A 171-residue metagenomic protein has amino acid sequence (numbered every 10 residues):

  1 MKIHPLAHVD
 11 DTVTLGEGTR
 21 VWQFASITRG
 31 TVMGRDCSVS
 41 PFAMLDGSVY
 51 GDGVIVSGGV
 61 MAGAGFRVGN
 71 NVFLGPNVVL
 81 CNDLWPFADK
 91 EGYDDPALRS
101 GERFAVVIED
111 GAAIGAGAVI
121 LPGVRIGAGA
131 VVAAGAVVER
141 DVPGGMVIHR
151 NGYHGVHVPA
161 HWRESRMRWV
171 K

Functional and structural regions predicted by a protein language model:
K2-P5, D10-D11, L15, R20-R125 (+1 more regions): Flexible, glycine/small-residue-enriched loop-and-beta-strand segment within the central core of proteins
V49, R140-D141: Conserved functional loop/turn residues at catalytic and ligand-binding sites
V124-R140, V147: C-terminal/domain-terminus segments
P143-G144, A160: Short amphipathic alpha-helical segments
